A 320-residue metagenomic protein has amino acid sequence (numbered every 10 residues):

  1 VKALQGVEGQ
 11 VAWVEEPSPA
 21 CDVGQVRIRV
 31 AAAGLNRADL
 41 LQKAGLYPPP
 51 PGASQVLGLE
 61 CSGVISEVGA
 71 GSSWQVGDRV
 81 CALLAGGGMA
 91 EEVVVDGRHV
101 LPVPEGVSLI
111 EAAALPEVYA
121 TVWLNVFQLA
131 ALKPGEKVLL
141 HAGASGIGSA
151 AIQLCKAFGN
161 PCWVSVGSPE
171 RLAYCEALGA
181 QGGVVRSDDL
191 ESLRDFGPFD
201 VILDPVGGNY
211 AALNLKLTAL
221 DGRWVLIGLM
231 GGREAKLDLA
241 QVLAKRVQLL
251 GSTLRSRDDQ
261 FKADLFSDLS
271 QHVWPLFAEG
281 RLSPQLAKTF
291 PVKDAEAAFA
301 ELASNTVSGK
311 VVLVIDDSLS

Functional and structural regions predicted by a protein language model:
V1, E279-Q285, E296-S320: C-terminal capping/lid region of NAD(P)-dependent oxidoreductase domains
S18-G34, L46-G87: Glycine-rich beta-strand-centered segment in the early N-terminal region that forms part of a ligand/cofactor-binding
L41, R79-A142: NAD(P)H dinucleotide-binding glycine-rich loop of Rossmann-like/cofactor-binding domains, especially the beta1-alpha1
G88-E91, V166-Y174, E234-L239: Short, glycine/polar-rich helix-capping loops at beta-to-alpha or helix-loop-helix junctions that flank or form
Y119-A120, S145-S149, G208: Glycine-rich NAD(P) Rossmann-fold beta1-alpha1 loop
L140, K156-Y210, K262-D264: Adenosine-nucleotide cofactor-binding segment
F158, V166, N209-R281, V314-S320: Glycine-rich phosphate-binding loop and adjacent beta-alpha segment of Rossmann(oid) nucleotide-cofactor-binding
